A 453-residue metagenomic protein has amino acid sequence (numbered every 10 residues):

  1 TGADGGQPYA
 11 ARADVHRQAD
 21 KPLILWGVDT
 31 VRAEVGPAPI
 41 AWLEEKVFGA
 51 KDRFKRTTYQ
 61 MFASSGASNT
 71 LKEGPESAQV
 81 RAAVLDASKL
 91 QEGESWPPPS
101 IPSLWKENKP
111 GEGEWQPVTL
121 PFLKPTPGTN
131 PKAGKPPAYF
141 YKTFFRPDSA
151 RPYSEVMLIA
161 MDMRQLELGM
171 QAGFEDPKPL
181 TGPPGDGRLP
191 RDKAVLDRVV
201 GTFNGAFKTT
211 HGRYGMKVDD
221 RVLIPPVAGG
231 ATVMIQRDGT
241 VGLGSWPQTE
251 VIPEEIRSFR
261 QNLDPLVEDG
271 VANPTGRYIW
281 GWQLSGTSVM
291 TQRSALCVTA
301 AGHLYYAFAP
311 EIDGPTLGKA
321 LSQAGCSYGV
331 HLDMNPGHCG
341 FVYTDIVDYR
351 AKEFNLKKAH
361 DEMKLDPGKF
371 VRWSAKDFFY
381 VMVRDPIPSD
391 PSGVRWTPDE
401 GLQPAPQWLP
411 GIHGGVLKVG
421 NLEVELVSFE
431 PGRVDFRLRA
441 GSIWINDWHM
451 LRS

Functional and structural regions predicted by a protein language model:
T1-I224, I387-S453: Zymogen propeptides
F145-S149, L189-K193, D220-I224, G230-T232 (+5 more regions): A generic local secondary-structure boundary/capping motif
S154-M157, G229-G230, L263, M290-A295 (+1 more regions): Short glycine-rich loop/turn motifs
L166, F207-T210, T240-V241, T249-V251 (+4 more regions): Solvent-exposed loop/turn segments at secondary-structure junctions within structured extracellular/periplasmic domains
P179-G182, I252-R257, S285-G286, P315-L321 (+1 more regions): A short, polar/proline- and glycine-enriched secondary-structure boundary/capping micro-motif
L189-G212, E268-Y278, L332-I346, S453: A short, charged
F203-A272, S453: Active-site-adjacent helix-turn-beta-strand microarchitecture at beta-sheet edges that either contains or buttresses
L243-G244, V267-A272, I279-S392: Extended C-terminal subregions enriched in glycine
